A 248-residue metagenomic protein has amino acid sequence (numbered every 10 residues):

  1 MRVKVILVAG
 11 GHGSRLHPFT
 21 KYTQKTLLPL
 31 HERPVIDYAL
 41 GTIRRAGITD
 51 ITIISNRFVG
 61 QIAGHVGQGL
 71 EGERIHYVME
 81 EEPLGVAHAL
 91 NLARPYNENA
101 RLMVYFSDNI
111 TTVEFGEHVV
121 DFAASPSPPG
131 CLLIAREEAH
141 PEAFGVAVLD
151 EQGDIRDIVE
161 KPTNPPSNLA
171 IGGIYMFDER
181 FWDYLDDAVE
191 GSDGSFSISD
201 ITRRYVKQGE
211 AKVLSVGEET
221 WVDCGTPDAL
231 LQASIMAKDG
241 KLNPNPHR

Functional and structural regions predicted by a protein language model:
M1-L7, R15-P18, P29, R33-F106 (+3 more regions): Conserved N-terminal catalytic core of the sugar/cofactor nucleotidyltransferase
K21-K25: Short alpha-helical oligomerization interface
L27, A147-L149, V213: A structural signal for short hydrophobic beta-strand segments in well-ordered beta-sheet cores
N56, V78-E80, I134, K161 (+1 more regions): Conserved beta-strand termini and adjacent loop/short-helix elements that scaffold enzyme active sites in alpha/beta
G67-E71, L149, R204-V206: Short, conserved catalytic or adaptor-binding loops enriched in Gly and charged residues
M103, A123, D154-R248: Catalytic-core segments of class I nucleotidyltransferases/pyrophosphorylases that form NMP-activated intermediates
V113-E142: Conserved donor-nucleotide/metal-binding helix-loop-beta segment in metal-dependent transferases, i.e., the alpha-helix
A139, A143, V148-L149, G153-D154: Ligand/cofactor pocket segment of small-molecule handling proteins
